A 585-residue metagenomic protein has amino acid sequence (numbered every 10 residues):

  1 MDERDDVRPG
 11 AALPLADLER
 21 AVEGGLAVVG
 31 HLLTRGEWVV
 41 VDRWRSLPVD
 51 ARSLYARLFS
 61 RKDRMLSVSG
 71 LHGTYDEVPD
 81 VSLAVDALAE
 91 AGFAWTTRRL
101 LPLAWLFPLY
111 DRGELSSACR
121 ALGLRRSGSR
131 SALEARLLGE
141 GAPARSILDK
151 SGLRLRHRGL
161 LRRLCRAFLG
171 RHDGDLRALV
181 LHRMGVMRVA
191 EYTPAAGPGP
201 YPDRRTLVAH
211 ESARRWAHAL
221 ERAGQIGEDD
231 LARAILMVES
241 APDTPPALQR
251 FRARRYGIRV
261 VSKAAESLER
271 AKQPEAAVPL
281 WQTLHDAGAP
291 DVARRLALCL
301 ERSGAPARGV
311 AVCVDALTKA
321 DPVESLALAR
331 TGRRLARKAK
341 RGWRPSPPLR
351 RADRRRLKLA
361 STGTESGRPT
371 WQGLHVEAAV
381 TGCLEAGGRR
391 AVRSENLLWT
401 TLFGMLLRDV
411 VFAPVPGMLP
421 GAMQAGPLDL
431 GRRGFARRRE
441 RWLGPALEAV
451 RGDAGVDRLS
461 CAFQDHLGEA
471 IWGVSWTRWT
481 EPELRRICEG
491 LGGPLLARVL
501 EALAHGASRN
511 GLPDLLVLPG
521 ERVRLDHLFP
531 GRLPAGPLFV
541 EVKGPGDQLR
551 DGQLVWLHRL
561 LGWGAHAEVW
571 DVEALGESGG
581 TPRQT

Functional and structural regions predicted by a protein language model:
D2-D42, S46-R52, R57-L268, K338-C488 (+2 more regions): N-terminal alpha-helical interaction modules that lie
G224-G227, R252-S262, A287-R294, A307 (+1 more regions): Generic helix N-cap/helix-start motif at coil->alpha-helix transitions
A247-R255, W281-P290, D315-P322, A386-V392: Solenoid-like repeat scaffolds
S267, L298-L300: Residue-level signature for tetratricopeptide repeat
Q273-E275, P306: TPR-repeat structural position
A305-E324, R333, R337: TPR/TPR-like (Sel1-like) alpha-helical repeat modules
L443, R478-V499, D514-E521, D526 (+4 more regions): Conserved catalytic cores of phosphodiester-cleaving nucleases, focusing on short active-site segments
